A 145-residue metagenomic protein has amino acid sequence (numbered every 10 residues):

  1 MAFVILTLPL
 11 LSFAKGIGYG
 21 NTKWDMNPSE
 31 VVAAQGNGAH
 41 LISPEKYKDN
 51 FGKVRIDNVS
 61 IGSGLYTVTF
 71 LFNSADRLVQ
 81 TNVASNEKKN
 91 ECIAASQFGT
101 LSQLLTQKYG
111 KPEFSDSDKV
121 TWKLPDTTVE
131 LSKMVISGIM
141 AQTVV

Functional and structural regions predicted by a protein language model:
M1-L6: Sec-dependent signal peptide recognition, specifically the positively charged N-region followed immediately by
P9-L11: N-terminal signal peptide c-region/cleavage motif recognized by signal peptidases
A14-R55, Q80, A84-V145: Non-cytosolic coordination micro-motifs
S60-S63: Short loop/turn motifs at secondary-structure junctions and domain boundaries
T67-F72: Hydrophobic/aromatic beta-strand elements that line small-molecule binding cavities or substrate pockets in beta-rich
